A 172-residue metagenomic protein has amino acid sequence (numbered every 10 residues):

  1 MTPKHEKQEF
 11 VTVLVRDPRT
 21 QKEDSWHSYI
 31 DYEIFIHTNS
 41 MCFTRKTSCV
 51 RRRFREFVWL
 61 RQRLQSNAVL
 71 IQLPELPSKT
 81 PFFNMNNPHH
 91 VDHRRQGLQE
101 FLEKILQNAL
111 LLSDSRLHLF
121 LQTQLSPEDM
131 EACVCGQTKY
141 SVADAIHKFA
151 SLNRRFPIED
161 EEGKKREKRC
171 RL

Functional and structural regions predicted by a protein language model:
M1-L172: Phox homology (PX) phosphoinositide-binding domain
